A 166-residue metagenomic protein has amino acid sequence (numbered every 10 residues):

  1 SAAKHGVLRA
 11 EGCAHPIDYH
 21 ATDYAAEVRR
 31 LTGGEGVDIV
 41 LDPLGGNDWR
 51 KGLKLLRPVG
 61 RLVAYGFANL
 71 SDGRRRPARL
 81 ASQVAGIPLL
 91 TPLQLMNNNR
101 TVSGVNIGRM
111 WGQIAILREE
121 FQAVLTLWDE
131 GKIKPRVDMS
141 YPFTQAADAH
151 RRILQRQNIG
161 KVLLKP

Functional and structural regions predicted by a protein language model:
S1-P166: Terminal helix/beta-alpha structural elements that buttress the NAD(P)+-binding lobe
